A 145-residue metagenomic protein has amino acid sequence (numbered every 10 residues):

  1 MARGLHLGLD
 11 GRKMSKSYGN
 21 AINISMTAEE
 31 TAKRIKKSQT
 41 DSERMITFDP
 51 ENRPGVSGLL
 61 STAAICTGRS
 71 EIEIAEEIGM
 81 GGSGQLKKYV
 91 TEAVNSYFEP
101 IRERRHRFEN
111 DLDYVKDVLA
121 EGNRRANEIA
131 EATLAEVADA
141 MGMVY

Functional and structural regions predicted by a protein language model:
M1-Y145: Conserved nucleotide- and phosphate/pyrophosphate-binding catalytic cores in adenylate/nucleotidyl-handling enzymes
